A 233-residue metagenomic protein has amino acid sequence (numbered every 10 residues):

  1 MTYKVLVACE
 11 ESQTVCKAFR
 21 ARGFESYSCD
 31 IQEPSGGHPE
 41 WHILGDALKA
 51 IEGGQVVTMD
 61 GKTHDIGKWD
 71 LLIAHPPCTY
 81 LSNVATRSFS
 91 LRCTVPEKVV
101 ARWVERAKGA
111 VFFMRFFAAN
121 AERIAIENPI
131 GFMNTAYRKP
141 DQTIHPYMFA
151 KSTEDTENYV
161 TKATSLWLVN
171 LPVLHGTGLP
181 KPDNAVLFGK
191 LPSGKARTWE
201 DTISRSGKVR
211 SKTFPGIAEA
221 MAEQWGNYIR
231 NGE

Functional and structural regions predicted by a protein language model:
M1-T2, G232-E233: Basic/polar N-terminal segments that are highly enriched at the extreme N-terminus, encompassing both cleavable
Y3-Q55, I73, Y80: SAM cofactor-binding core of SAM-dependent methyltransferases, primarily the Rossmann-like beta-alpha-beta module
A8, P39-D46, A50-W69, C78-G232: Class I S-adenosyl-L-methionine
